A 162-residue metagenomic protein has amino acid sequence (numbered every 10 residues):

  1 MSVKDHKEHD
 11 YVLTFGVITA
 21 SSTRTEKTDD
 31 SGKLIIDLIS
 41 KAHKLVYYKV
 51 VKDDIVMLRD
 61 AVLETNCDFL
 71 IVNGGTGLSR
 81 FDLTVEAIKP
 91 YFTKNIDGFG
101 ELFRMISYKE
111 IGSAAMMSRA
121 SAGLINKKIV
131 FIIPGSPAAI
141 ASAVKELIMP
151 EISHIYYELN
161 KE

Functional and structural regions predicted by a protein language model:
S2-D53: Glycine-rich phosphate/diphosphate-binding loop of Rossmann-like nucleotide-binding domains
V12-L13, C67, I125-K128: Short coil/turn connectors at secondary-structure junctions
I18-A20, V72-N73, I132-P134: Short beta-strand segments
S21-T25, G77-L78, P137-A139: Gly/Ser/Thr-rich loops at beta-strand to alpha-helix junctions that form or flank small-molecule/cofactor-binding
D29, R80-L83, S142-A143: Short glycine-/acidic-enriched loop or helix-start segments at secondary-structure transitions that form or flank
H43-N73, G77-T93: N-terminal small/polar loop signature for handling phosphorylated ligands or for N-terminal nucleophile
V85-E162: Proline/glycine-rich low-complexity loops and linkers
